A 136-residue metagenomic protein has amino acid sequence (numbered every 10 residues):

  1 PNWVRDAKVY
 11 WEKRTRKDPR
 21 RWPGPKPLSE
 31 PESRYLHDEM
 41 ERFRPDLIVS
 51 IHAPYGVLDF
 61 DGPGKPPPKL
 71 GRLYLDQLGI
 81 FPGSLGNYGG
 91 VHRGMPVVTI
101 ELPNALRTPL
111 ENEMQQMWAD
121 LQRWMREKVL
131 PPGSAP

Functional and structural regions predicted by a protein language model:
P1-Q77, N87, L102, P109: Active-site/substrate-binding loop(s) of hydrolase catalytic cores
L58-D61, L70, G83-P136: Active-site-adjacent mobile loop/cap segments within catalytic or ligand-binding domains
G79-F81: Short, basic, helix/turn surface patches
